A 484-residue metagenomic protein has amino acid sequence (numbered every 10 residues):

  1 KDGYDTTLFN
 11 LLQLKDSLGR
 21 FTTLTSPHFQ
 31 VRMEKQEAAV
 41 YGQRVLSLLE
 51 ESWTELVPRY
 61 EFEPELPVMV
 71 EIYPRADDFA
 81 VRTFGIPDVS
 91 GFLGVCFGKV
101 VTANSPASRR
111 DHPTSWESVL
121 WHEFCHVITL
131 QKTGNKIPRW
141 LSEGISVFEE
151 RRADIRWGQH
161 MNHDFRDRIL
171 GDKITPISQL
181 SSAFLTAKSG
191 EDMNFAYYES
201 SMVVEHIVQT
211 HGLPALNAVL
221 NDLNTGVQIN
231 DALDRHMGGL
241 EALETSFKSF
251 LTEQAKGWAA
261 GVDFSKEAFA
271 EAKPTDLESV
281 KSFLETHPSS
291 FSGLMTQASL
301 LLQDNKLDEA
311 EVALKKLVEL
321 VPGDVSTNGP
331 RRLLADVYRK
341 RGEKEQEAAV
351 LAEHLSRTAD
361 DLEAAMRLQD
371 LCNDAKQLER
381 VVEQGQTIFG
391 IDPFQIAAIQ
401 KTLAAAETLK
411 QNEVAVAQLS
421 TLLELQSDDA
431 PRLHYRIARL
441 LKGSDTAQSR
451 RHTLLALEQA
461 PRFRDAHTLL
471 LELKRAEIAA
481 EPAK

Functional and structural regions predicted by a protein language model:
K1-N10, F21, R32, Q36 (+9 more regions): Beta/coil-rich, acidic/histidine-enriched accessory regions frequently appended to metallopeptidases
K1-T6, Q13-K15, F389-P393, A447-R464 (+1 more regions): TPR/TPR-like (Sel1-like) alpha-helical repeat modules
S17, E150, L302, R339 (+4 more regions): Specific register positions within alpha-helical solenoid repeats of the TPR/Sel1-like families, i.e., one
F21-R139, E149-G158, F165-A196, S200 (+1 more regions): Juxtacatalytic substrate-recognition/specificity segment
E143-R151, P214-Q228: Acidic helix/loop microenvironments that form the catalytic cleft of cell-wall polysaccharide enzymes
R156-W157, I207-A218: Substrate-binding/catalytic groove segments of enzymes that remodel or degrade extracellular structural polymers
